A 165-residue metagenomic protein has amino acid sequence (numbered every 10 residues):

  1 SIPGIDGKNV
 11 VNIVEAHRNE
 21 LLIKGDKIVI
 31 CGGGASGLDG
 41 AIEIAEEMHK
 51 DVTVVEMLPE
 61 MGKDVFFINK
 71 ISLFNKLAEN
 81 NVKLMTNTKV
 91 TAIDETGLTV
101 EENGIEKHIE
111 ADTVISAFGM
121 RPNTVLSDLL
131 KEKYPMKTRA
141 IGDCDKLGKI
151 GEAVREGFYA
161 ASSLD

Functional and structural regions predicted by a protein language model:
S1, T86-G97: A conserved short coil-to-beta-strand element within the FAD-binding core of flavoproteins
S1-V65, E101-T113, A117-D165: Rossmann-like dinucleotide/flavin-binding elements
V10, N81-K83, T88, T138: Short, conserved active-site loop motifs that form the nucleotide-linked donor/cofactor pocket
I68-S72: Charged helix-capping and loop-helix junction motifs
L73-V82: Helical element adjacent to the flavin cofactor pocket in flavoenzyme catalytic cores
K83, T91, K107-I109: Residues that recognize and position ribonucleotide moieties
